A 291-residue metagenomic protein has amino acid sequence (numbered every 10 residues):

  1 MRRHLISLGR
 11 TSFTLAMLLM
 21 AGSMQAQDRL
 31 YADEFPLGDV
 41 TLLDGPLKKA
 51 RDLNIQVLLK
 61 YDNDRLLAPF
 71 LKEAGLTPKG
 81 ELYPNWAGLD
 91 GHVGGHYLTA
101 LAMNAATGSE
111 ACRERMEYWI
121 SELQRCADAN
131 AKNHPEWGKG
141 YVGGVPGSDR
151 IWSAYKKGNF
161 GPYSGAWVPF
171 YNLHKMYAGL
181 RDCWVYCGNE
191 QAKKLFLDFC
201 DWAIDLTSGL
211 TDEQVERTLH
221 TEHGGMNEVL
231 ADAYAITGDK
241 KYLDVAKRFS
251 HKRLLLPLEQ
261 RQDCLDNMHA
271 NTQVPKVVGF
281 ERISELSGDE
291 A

Functional and structural regions predicted by a protein language model:
M1, G22-M24: Intrinsic low-complexity/disordered segments
M1-F13: Bacterial N-terminal signal peptides that target proteins for export
T11-G22: Bacterial N-terminal signal peptides
Q27-A291: Glycan-recognition and catalytic cores of secretory/periplasmic carbohydrate-active enzymes
